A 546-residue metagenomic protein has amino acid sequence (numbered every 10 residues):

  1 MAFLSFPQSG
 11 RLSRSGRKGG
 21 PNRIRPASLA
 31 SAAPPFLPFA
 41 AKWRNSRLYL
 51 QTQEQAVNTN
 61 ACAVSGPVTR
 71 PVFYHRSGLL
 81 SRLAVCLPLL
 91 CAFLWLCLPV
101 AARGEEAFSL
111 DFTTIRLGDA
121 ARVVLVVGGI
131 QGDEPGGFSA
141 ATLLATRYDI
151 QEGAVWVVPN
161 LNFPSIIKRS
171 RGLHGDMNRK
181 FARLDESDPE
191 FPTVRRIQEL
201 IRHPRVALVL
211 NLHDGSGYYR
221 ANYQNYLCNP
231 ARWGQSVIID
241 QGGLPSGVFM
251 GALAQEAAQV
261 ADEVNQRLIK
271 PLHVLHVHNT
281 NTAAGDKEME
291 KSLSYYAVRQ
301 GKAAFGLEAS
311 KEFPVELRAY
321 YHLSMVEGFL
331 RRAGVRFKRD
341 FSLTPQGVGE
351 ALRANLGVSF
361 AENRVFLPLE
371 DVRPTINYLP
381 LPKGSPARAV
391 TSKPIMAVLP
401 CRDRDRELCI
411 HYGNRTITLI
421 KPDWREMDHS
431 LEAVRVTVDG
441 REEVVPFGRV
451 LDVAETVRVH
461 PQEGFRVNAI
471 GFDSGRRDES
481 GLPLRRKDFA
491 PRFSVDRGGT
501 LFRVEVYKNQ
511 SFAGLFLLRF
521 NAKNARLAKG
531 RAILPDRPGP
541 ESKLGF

Functional and structural regions predicted by a protein language model:
A2, A27-A33, A40-A41, E54-V57 (+4 more regions): Acidic, Ala/Val/Gly-enriched low-complexity intrinsically disordered segments
P7, R11-S13, G20-P26, A63-P67: Compositionally biased, low-complexity flexible segments
Q8, Y49-Q55, Y74-H75: Low-complexity, intrinsically disordered or signal/transmembrane-proximal segments
S15-P21, R25-A32, A41-K42, R47 (+2 more regions): N-terminal amphipathic/hydrophobic targeting modules at extreme N-termini, encompassing cleavable Sec/SRP-type signal
A33-P35, L94: Short, basic, low-complexity termini and linkers enriched in Ser/Thr/Gly/Pro that act as targeting/leader peptides
N58, C62, R70-P71, H75-G78 (+1 more regions): Structured catalytic-domain cores with a bias toward divalent-metal coordination
A84-P99: Bacterial N-terminal signal peptides
